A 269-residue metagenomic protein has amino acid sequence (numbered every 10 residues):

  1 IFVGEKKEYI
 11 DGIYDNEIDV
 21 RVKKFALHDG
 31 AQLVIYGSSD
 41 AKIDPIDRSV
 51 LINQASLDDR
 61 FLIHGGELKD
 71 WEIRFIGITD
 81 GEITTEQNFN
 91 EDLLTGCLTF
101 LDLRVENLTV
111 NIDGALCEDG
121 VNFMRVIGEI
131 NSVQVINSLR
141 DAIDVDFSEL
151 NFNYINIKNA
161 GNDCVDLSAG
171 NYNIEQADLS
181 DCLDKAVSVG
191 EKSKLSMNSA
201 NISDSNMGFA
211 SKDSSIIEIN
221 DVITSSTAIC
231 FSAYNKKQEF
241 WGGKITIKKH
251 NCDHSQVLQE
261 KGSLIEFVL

Functional and structural regions predicted by a protein language model:
I1-L269: Extracellular beta-rich repeat passengers
